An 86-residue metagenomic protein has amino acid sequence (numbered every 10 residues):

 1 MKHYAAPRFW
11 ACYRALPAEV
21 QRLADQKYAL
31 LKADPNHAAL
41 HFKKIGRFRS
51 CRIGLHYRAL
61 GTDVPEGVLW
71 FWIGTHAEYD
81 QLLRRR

Functional and structural regions predicted by a protein language model:
M1-Q26: Arg/Lys-rich, positively charged N-terminal/basic patches that mediate binding to nucleic acids
K2-Y4, I53-R86: Enriched for short, Lys/Arg-rich terminal
H3, D25, N36-A39, I73: Non-catalytic, surface-exposed connector residues within folded enzymatic/regulatory domains
W10, Y28, R49, W70-W72: Tryptophan-centered motif/residue detector
A11, L30, E78: Active-site micro-motifs of SAM-dependent methyltransferase domains
L16, K27-L31, R86: Alpha-helix boundary/capping residues
K27-I53: A short, surface-exposed loop/turn module that caps and links secondary-structure elements
